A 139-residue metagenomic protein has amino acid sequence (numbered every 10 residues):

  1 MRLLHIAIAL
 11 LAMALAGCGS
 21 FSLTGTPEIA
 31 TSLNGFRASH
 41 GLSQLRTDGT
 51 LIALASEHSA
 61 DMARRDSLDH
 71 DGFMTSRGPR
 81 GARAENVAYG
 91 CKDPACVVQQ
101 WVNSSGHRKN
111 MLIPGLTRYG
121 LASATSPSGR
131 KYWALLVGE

Functional and structural regions predicted by a protein language model:
M1-I8: Bacterial N-terminal signal peptides that target proteins for export
F21-A63: A short alpha-helix/helix-coil micro-patch that ends at or immediately precedes a cysteine
S39-I52, D66-S76, R108-A124: Surface-exposed patches in mature extracellular/periplasmic domains of secreted proteins
I52-V97, M111: Short, surface-exposed glycine/acidic/tryptophan-bearing loops
C91-E139: Disulfide-stabilized extracellular recognition modules
